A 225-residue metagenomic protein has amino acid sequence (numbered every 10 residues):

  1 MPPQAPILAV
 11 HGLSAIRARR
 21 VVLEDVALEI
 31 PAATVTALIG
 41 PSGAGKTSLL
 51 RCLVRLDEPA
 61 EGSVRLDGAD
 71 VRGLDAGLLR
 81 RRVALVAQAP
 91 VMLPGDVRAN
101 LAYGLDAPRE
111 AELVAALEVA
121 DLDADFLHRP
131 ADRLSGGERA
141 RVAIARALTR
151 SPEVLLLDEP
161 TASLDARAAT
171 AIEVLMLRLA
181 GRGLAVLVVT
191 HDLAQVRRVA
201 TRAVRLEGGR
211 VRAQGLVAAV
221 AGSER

Functional and structural regions predicted by a protein language model:
V54: Helix-to-loop junction immediately C-terminal to a conserved catalytic motif
D70-A84, G181: ABC ATPase NBD coupling module
E110-F126: Conserved ABC ATPase "signature" region
P130-L134, E138: Conserved ABC ATPase signature
L155-D158: Catalytic Walker B motif of ABC-type/P-loop ATPase nucleotide-binding domains
A166-A168: Helix N-cap at the start of a conserved alpha-helix in ABC-type nucleotide-binding domains
T190-H191: H-loop/switch region of ABC-family ATPase nucleotide-binding domains
